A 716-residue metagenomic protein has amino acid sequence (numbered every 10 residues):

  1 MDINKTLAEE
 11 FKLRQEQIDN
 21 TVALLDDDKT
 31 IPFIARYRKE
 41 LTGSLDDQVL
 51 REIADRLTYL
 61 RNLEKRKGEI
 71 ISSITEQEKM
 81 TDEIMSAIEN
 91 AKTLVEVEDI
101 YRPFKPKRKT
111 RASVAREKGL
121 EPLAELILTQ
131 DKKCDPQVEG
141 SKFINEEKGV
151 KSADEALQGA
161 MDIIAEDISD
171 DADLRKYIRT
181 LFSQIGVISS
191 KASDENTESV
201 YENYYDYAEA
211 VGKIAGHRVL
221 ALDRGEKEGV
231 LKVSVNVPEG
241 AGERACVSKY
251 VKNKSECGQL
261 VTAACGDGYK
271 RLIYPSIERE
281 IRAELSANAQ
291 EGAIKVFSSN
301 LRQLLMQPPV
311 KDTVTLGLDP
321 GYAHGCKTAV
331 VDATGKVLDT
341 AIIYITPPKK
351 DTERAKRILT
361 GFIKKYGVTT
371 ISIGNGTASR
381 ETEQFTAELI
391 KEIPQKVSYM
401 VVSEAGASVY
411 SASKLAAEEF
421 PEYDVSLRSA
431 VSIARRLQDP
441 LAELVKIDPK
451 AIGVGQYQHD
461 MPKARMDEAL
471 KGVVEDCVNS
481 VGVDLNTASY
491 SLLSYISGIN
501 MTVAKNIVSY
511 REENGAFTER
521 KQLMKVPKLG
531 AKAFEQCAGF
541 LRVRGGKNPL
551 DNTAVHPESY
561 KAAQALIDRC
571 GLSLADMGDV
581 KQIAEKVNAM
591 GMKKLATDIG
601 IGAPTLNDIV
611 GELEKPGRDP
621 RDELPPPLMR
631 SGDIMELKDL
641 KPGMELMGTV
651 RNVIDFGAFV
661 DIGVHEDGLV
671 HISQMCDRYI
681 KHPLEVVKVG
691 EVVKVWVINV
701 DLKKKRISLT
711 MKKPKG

Functional and structural regions predicted by a protein language model:
I18, T340-P347, T370, A412-V425 (+6 more regions): Short beta-alpha connecting loops at secondary-structure transitions that line or flank enzyme active sites
A23-D26, P103, V114-E117, A221-G225 (+14 more regions): Replace "in large, NTP-powered and nucleic-acid-processing enzymes" with "in large, NTP-powered factors and other
T30-I31, D46-S113, K118-E147, S480-L624 (+3 more regions): Accessory alpha-helical DNA-binding modules that contact the DNA backbone or grooves
Y37-K39, L128, P238, P320 (+11 more regions): Short, ordered loop/turn segments at secondary-structure junctions
V49-R51, Y59, L63-G317, A323-S411 (+2 more regions): Duplex nucleic acid-engaging cores and interfaces of nucleic-acid transaction enzymes
E96, M400, G406, S411-V481 (+1 more regions): Long, charge-rich intrinsically disordered scaffolds of nucleic-acid metabolism proteins
E139-A153, Y207-A208, E243-Y269, I273 (+4 more regions): Low-complexity, acidic/Ser/Thr- and charged residue-rich accessory regions of DNA metabolism proteins
T180-V187, L318-Y322, G376-A378, V402-V409 (+5 more regions): A glycine-rich phosphate-binding loop feature that marks nucleotide/adenosyl-phosphate handling sites
